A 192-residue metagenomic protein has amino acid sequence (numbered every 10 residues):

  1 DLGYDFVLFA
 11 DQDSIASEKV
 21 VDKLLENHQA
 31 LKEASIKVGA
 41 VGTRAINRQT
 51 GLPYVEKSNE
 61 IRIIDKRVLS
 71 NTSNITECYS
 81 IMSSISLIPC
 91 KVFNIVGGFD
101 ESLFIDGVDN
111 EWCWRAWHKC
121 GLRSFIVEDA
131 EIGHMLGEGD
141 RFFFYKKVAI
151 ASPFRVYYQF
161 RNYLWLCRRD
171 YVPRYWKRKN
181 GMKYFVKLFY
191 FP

Functional and structural regions predicted by a protein language model:
Y4-I15: Short beta-strand-to-loop acidic/aromatic patch adjacent to the donor-nucleotide binding site
S14-N27: Acidic donor-binding/catalytic loop of UDP-sugar-dependent glycosyltransferases, especially processive GT2
V38-R44, V127, M135: Short glycine/serine/threonine-enriched helix-capping/active-site loop that flanks the nucleotide-sugar donor pocket
V41-P53: Short beta-strand-to-loop element that shapes/binds the nucleotide-sugar donor at the catalytic cleft/hinge
V68-I88: A recurrent flexible, glycine/aromatic-enriched loop bordering the glycosyltransferase active site that acts as
S86, V92, V96-G97, S102-A130: A short, conserved alpha-helix in the catalytic core of glycosyltransferases
V127-K147: Active-site donor/metal-binding and catalytic loop motifs of nucleotide-sugar-dependent glycosylation enzymes
R168-P192: Non-catalytic, C-terminal membrane-associated alpha-helical segments of glycosyltransferases
